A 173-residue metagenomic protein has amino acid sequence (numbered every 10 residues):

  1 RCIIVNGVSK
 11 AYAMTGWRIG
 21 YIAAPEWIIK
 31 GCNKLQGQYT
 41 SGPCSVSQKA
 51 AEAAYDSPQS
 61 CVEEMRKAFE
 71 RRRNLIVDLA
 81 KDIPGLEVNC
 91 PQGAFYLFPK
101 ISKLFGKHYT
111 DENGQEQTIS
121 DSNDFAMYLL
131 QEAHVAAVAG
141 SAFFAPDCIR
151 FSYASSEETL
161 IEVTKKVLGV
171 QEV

Functional and structural regions predicted by a protein language model:
R1-V173: PLP-dependent class I/II
